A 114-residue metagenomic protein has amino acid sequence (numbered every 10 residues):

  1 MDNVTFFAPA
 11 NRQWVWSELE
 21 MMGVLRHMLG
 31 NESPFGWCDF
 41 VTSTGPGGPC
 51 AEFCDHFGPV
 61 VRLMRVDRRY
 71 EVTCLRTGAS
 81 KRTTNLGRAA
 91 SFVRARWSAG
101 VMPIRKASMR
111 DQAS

Functional and structural regions predicted by a protein language model:
M1-C54: Negatively charged, low-complexity tracts enriched in Asp/Glu with abundant Ser/Thr
D2-Q13, L75-S114: Mixed-charge, Lys/Arg-enriched low-complexity segments
W16, G30, V66-R69, S98-G100 (+1 more regions): General helical structural elements
M21, H27, N31, R65 (+3 more regions): Generic detector of low-complexity/intrinsically disordered segments and short hydrophobic N-terminal stretches
D39-T42, V61-L63, T83: Assembly/interface hotspot detector across virion components, adhesins/toxins, and nucleic-acid enzymes
G47-P49, R68, N85: Beta-strand-connecting loop/turn residues
D55-T77: Short aromatic-glycine-(Arg/Gly/Cys) micro-motifs in beta-strand/loop hairpins
